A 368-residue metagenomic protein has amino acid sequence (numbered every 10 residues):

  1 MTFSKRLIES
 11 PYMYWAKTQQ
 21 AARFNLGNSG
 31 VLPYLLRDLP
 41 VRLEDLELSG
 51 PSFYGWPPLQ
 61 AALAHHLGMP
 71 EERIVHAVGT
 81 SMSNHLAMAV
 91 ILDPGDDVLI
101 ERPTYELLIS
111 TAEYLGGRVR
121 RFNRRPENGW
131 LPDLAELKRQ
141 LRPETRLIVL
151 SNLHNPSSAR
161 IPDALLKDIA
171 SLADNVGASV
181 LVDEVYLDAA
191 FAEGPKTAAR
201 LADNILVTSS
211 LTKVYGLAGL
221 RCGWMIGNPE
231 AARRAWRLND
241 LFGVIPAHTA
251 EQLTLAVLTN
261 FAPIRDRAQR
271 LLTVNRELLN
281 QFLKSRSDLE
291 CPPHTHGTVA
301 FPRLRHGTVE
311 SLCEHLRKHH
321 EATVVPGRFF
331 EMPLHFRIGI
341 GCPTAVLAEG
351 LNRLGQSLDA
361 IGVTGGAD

Functional and structural regions predicted by a protein language model:
T2-L86, T259, I361, D368: N-terminal small-domain helix-loop-helix segment of the aminotransferase-like
L7, V90-L150: PLP-dependent aminotransferase-like
D96, G117, N175-A178, D203: A short helix->loop->beta-strand "cap" motif at the edges of active sites that frequently abuts
L115, N175-V176, R286, H320 (+1 more regions): Helix C-cap/helix->beta junction micro-motif
P126-F191: Active-site phosphate-binding strand-loop segment of PLP-dependent enzymes
D203-T273, N280-Q281, N352, V363: Conserved core segment of the aminotransferase class I/II
L255, L271-N280, E290-R303: Conserved glycine-rich beta-strand-loop-beta hairpin in the small C-terminal domain of fold type I
H315-V324, F330-D368: PLP-dependent enzyme catalytic core of the Aspartate aminotransferase-like
